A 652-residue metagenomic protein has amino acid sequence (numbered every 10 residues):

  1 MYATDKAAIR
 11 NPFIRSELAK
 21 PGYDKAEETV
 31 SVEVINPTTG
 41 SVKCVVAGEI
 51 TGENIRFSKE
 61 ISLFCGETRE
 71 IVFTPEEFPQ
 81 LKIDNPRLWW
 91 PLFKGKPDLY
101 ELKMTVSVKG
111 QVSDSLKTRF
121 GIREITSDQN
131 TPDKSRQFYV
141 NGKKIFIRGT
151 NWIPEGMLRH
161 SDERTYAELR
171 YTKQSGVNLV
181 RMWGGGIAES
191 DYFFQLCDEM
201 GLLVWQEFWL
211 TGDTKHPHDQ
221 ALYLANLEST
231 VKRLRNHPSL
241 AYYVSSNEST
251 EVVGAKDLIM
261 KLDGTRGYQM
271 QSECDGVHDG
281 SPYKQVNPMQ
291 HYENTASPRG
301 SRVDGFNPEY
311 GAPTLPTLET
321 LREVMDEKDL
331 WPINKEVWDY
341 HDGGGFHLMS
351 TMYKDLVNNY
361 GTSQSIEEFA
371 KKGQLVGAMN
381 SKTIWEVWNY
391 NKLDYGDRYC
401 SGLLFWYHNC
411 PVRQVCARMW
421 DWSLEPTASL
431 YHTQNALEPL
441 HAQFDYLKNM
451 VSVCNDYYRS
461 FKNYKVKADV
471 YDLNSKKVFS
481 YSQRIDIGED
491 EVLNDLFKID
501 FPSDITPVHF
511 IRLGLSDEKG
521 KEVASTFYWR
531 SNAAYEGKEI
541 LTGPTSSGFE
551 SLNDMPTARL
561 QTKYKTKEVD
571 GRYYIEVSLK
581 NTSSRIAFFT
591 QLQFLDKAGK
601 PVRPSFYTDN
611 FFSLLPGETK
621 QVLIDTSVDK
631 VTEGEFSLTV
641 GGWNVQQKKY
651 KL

Functional and structural regions predicted by a protein language model:
M1-V180, A188, D394-C400, E425 (+1 more regions): Secreted/periplasmic carbohydrate-active enzymes, especially glycoside hydrolases
K6-R15, Q111-Y242, D339-A378: Active-site-adjacent substrate/metal-binding segments within catalytic domains of carbohydrate-active enzymes
T105-S107, Y192, L196-L202, R233 (+5 more regions): Alpha-helical structural signal in soluble globular domains
D114, E228-E336: Active-site region of glycoside hydrolase catalytic domains
G186-A188, L210-G212, E248-S249, C274 (+2 more regions): Active-site-proximal loop/turn and secondary-structure-junction residues that shape catalytic pockets, frequently
G201-L203, R266-G267, D304, G402: Proline-centered loop/turn at the N-terminus of a beta-strand
T295-D469: Substrate-binding clefts and catalytic carboxylate motifs of secreted carbohydrate-active enzymes
